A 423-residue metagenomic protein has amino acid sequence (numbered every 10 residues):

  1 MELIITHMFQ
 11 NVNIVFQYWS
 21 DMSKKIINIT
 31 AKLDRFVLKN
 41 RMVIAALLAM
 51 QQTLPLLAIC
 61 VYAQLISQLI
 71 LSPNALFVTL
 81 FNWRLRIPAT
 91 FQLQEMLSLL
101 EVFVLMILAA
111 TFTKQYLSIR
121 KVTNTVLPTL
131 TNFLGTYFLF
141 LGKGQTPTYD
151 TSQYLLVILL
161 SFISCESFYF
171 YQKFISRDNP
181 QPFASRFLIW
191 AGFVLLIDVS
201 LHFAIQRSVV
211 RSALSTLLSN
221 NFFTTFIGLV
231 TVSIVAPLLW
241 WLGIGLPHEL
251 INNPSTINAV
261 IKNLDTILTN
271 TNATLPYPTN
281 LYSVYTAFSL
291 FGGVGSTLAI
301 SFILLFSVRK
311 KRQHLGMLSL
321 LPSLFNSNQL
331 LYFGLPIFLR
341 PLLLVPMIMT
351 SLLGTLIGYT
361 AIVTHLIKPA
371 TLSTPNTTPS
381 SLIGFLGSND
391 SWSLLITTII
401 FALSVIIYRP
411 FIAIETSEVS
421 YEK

Functional and structural regions predicted by a protein language model:
E2, V12-V15: Acidic, Ala/Val/Gly-enriched low-complexity intrinsically disordered segments
I5-T6: Short terminal hydrophobic/aromatic SLiMs and anchors at protein ends
V15-L69, A75-G245, P369, P375-K423: Signature of multi-pass transmembrane helix bundles
S23-K32, I257-A273, R312-Y332, P375: Juxtamembrane inter-helical linkers in multi-pass membrane proteins
I119, S283-T286, I300-K368, F385-L395: Hydrophobic alpha-helical bundle architecture
T125-G135, G243, P254-T256, L321 (+2 more regions): Central hydrophobic cores of alpha-helical transmembrane segments in multi-pass integral membrane proteins
G192-S307, G316: Generic multipass alpha-helical transmembrane bundles of integral membrane proteins
P254-T266, L353-T377: Juxtamembrane non-transmembrane "cap" segments at the membrane-aqueous interface of multi-pass membrane proteins
